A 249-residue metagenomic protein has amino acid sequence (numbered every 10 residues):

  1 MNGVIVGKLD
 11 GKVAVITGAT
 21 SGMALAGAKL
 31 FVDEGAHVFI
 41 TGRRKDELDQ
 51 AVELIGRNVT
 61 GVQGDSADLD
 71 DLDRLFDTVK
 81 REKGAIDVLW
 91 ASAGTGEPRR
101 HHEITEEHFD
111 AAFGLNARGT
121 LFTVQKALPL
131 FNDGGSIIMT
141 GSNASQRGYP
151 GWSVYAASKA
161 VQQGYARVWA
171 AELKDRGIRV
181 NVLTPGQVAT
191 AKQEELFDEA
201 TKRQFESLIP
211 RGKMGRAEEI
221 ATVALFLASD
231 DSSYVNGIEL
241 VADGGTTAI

Functional and structural regions predicted by a protein language model:
V13, T20-S21: Conserved glycine-rich cofactor-binding loop
W90, K174, R179, V235-G237: Short, small/polar-rich loop/turn modules that mediate ligand/substrate recognition or access, typified
R100-H101, T105-F113, Q193, F205: Substrate-binding pocket helix/loop in short-chain dehydrogenase/reductase
V124, S158, A166: Active-site helix of classical SDR
P129, A171-D175, S233: Alpha-helical segment proximal to the catalytic Tyr-Lys
L130, M214-A242, T247-A248: C-terminal substrate-recognition "lid" of short-chain dehydrogenase/reductases
S142: Residue(s) in the substrate-gating loop at a strand-loop-helix junction that position the organic substrate next
